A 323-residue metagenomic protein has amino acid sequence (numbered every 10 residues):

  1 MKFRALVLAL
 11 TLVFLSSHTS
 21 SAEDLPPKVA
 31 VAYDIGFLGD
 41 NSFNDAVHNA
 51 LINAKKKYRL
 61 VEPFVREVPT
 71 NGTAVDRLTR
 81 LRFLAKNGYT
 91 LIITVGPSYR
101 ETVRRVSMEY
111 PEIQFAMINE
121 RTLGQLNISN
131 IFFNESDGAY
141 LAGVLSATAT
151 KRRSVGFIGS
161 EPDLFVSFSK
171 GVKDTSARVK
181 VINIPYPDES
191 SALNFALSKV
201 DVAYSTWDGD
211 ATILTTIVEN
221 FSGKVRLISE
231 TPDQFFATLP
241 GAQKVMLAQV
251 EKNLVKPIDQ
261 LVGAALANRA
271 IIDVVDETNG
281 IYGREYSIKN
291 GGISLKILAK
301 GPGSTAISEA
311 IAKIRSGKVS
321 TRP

Functional and structural regions predicted by a protein language model:
K28-A50, A54, R66-V75, P97: Extracytoplasmic "Venus flytrap"
L51, Y140-V179, V275-A299: An alpha-beta-alpha
G88-P97, A116-I118, V200-G209, V225-E230 (+1 more regions): Periplasmic-binding protein-like
M108-F132, D233-G241: Flexible loop/hinge segments that line or gate small-molecule binding clefts
M117, I217-Q243, N253: Venus flytrap/periplasmic-binding-protein-like
T122-L145, F157-S160, G241-N253: Short beta-strand elements at the ligand-binding edges of bilobed clamshell
P162-S205: Extracellular/periplasmic Venus flytrap/periplasmic-binding protein
L266-P323: Hinge/cleft segment of the Venus flytrap/periplasmic-binding protein
